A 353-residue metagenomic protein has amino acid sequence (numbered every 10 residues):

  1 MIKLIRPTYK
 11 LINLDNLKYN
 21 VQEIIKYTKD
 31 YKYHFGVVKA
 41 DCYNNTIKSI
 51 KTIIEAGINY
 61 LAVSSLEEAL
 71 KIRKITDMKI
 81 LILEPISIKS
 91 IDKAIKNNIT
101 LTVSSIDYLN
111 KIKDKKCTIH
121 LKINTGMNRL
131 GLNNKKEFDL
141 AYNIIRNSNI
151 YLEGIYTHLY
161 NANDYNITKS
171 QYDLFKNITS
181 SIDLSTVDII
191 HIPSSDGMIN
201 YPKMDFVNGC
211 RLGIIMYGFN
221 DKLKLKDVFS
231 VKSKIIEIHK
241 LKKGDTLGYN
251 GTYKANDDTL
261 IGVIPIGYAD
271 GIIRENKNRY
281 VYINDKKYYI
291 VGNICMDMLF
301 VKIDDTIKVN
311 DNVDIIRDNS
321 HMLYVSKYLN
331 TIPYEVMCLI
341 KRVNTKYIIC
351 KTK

Functional and structural regions predicted by a protein language model:
I2-N13, K18, I86-I88, S105-D107 (+2 more regions): Active-site anion/phosphate-binding pocket segments in diverse small-molecule metabolic enzymes
L4, T8-Y19, K32-S181, S185-I189: Active-site-proximal beta-alpha core segment in soluble small-molecule metabolic enzymes
E23: Solvent-exposed, charged/polar functional surfaces in cytosolic regulatory/catalytic domains
K29: Replace "His-x-His-based motif
